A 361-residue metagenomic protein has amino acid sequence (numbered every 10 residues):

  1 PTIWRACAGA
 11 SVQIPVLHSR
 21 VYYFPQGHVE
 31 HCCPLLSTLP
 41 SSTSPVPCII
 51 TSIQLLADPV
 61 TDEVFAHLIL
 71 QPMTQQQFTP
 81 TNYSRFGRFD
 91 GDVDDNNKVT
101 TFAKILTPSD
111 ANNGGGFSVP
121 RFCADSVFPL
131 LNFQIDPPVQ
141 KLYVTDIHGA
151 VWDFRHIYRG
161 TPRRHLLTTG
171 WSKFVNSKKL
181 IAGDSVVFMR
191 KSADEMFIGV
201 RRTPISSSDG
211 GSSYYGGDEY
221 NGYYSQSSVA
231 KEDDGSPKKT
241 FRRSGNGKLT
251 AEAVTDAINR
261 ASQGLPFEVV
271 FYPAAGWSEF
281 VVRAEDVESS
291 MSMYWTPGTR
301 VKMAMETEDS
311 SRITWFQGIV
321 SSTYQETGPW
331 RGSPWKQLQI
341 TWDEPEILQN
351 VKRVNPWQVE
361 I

Functional and structural regions predicted by a protein language model:
P1-I361: Intrinsically disordered, low-complexity regulatory/interaction regions
